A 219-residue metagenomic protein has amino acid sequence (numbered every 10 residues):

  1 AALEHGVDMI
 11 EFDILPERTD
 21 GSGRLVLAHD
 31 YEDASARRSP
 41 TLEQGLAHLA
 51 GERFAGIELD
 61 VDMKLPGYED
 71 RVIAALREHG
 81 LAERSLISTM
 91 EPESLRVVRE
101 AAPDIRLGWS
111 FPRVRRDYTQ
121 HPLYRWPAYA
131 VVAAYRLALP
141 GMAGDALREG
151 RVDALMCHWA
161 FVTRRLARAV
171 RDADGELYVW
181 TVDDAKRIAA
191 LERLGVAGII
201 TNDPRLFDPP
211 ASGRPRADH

Functional and structural regions predicted by a protein language model:
A1-H219: Phosphate-group recognition and catalysis centered on beta-loop-alpha active-site segments
